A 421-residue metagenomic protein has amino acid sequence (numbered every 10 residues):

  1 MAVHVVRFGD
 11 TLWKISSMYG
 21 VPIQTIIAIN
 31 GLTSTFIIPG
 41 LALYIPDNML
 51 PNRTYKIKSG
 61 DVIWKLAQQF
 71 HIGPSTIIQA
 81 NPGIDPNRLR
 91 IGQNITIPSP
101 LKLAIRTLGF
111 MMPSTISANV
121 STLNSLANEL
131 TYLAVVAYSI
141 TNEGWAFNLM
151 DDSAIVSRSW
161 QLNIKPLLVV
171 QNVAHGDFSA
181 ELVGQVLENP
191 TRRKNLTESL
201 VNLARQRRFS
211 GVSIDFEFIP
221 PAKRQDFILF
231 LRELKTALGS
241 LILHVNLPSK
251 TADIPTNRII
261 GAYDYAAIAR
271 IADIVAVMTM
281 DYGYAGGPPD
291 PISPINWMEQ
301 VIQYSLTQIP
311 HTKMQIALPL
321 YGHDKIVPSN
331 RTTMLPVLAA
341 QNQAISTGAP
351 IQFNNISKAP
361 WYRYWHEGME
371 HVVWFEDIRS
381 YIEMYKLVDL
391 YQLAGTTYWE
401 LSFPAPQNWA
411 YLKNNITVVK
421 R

Functional and structural regions predicted by a protein language model:
M1-G20, L41-L43, D47-H71: Primarily a LysM-type cell-wall glycan-binding module
A42-K56, K65, P86, Q93-I116 (+3 more regions): Intrinsically disordered, low-complexity Ser/Thr-rich linker and spacer segments in cell-wall-related proteins
P100-L196: Glycan-recognition patch characteristic of GH18 chitinases/ENGases and related GlcNAc/peptidoglycan-binding proteins
T107-M111, T131-V135, P166-V170, V212-I214 (+4 more regions): Hydrophobic faces of well-ordered beta-strands that scaffold small-molecule active sites in alpha/beta enzyme cores
I116-T141, S199-V212, M384-T396: Catalytic domains of carbohydrate-active enzymes, especially glycoside hydrolases
E143-M150, R224-Q225, L229, E233-I345: Substrate-binding surface in catalytic domains of secreted glycosidases
N172-F178, L182-V183, L320-M384, N414-R421: Glycan-binding loop/region signatures in secreted carbohydrate-active enzymes
N195-D226, I274-P288: Active-site groove signature of glycoside hydrolases
